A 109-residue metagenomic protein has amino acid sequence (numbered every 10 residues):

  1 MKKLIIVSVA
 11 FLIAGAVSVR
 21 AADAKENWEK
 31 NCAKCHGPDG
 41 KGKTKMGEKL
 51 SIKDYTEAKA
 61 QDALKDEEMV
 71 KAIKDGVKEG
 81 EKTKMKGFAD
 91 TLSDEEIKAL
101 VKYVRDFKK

Functional and structural regions predicted by a protein language model:
M1-L4: Positively charged n-region of N-terminal signal peptides that target proteins for export
S8-G15: Bacterial N-terminal signal peptides
A16-A22: Sec/Tat signal peptide C-region and signal peptidase I cleavage site
D23-K30, G80, K108-K109: Short sequence/structural segments immediately N-terminal
A24-W28, K65, M69, E96-I97: Stable alpha-helical elements in mature extracytoplasmic
K30-P38, L100, V104: The canonical Cys-X-X-Cys-His
K43-K59, A72-F107: Axial heme c-ligation environment in periplasmic c-type cytochrome domains
D62: N-terminal glycine-rich dinucleotide-binding loop that anchors FAD/FMN and/or NAD(P) in oxidoreductases
